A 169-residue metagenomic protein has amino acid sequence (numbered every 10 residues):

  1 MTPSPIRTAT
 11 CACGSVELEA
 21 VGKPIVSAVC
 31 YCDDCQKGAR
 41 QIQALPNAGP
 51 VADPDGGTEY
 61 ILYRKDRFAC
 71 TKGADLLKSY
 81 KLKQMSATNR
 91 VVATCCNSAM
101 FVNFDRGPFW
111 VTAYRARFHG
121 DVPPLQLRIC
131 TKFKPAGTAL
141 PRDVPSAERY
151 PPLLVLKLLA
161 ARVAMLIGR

Functional and structural regions predicted by a protein language model:
M1-T10, V16-R169: A short Gly-Trp-Pro
